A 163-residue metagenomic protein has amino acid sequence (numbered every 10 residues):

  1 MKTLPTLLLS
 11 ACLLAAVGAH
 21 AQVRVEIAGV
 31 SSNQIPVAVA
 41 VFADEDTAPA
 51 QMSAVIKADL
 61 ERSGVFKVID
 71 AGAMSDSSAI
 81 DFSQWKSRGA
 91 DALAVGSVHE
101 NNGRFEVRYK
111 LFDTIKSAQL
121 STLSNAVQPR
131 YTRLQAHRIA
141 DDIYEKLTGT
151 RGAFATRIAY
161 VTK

Functional and structural regions predicted by a protein language model:
M1-L8: Bacterial N-terminal signal peptides that target proteins for export
A16-G18: N-terminal signal peptide c-region/cleavage motif recognized by signal peptidases
A21-G29, Y144-L147: A short, compositionally biased domain-edge/stem linker segment
V23, S78-D142: Amphipathic beta-strand/beta-sheet edge segments enriched in Tyr/Trp
E26-W85, A94, V98-E100: Short beta-strand->alpha-helix linker/helix-N-cap micro-motif that forms a surface specificity/interaction loop
V95, I158-V161: Residue position within the beta-strands of beta-propeller blades
D141-F154: Structural signature of eukaryotic scaffold interfaces centered on beta-propeller domains
G152, Y160-K163: Extended surface/linker regions that mediate inter-domain or inter-protein docking in multi-component redox
